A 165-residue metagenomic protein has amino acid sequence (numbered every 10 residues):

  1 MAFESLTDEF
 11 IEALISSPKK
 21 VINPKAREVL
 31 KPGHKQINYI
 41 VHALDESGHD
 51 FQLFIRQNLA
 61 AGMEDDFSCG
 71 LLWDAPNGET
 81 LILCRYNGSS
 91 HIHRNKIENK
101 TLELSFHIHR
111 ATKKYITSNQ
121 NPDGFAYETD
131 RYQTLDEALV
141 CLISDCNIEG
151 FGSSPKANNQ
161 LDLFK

Functional and structural regions predicted by a protein language model:
M1-A61: Charge-rich, low-complexity N-terminal segments
F3, Y39, F54, Y86 (+3 more regions): Sequence-level detector for tyrosine residue identity
L6-L14, A75-S89, I143-C146: Charged, low-complexity, helix/coiled-coil-prone segments
I37, I92, S154-K156: Intrinsically disordered, low-complexity, compositionally biased regions/tails
H42-E46, N58-A60, D74-P76, S89-H91 (+1 more regions): Generic structural motif
G62-F67: Short coil-to-beta strand junction motifs in C2/discoidin
S68-E128: An exposed acidic His-Trp-rich patch
L102-K165: Intrinsically disordered, low-complexity, charge-dense segments enriched in Lys/Arg and Glu/Asp interspersed
